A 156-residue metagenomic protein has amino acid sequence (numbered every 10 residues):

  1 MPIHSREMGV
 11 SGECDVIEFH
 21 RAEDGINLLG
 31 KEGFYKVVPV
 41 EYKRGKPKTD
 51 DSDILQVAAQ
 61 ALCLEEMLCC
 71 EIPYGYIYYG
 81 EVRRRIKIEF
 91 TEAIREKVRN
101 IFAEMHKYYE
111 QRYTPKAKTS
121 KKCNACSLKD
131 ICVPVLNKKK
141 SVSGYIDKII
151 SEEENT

Functional and structural regions predicted by a protein language model:
M1-E7: A short acidic/basic microdomain associated with nuclease active sites
E7-M8, E66, A117: A general structural signal for stabilizing positions within well-ordered secondary structure
S11-G12, E18-R112, N124, L128-D130: Nucleic-acid nuclease catalytic cores
Y113-T156: Cysteine-cluster motifs in flexible loop/terminal segments that predominantly coordinate metals
